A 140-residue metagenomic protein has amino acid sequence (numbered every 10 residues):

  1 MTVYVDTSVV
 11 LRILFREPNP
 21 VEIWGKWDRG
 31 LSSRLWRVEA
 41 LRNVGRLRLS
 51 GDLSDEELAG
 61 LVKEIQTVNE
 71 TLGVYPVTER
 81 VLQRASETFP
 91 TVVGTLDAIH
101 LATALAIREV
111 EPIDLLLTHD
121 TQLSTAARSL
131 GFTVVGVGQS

Functional and structural regions predicted by a protein language model:
M1-V38, L47-A59, F132, S140: Short, well-structured N-terminal submotif of metal-dependent ribonuclease cores
T2, S33, A106-S140: Acidic, PIN/NYN-like endoribonuclease modules and their adjacent C-terminal/linker elements
V5, S32, P76, T95-A98 (+1 more regions): Short beta-strand scaffold positions
V10, W36, V81, H100 (+1 more regions): Alpha-helix capping/helix-boundary segments
K26, V68, V74, H119 (+1 more regions): Alpha-helical scaffold domains
K26-G30, E87-V93: A short glycine/serine-rich beta->alpha loop
Q66-T91, A98-T103: Acidic catalytic patch
